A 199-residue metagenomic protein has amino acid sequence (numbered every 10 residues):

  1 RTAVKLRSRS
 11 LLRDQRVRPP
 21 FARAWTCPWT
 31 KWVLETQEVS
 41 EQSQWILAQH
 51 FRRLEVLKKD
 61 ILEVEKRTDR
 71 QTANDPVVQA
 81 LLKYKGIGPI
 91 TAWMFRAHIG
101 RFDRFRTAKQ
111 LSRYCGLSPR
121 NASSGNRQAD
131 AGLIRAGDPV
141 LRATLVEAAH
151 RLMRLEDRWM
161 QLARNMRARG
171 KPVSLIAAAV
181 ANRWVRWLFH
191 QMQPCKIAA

Functional and structural regions predicted by a protein language model:
R1-A80: Glycine-rich, often acidic, oxyanion-interacting loops/wings at catalytic, nucleic-acid, or phospho-protein interfaces
V4-R7, I61-L62, G100-R104, H150-R158 (+1 more regions): Short helix-capping/linker segments at secondary-structure and domain boundaries
R7, L11, M94, T144 (+2 more regions): Amphipathic alpha-helical segments in well-ordered regions
R7-R13, F21-W25, T68, S124-R127 (+3 more regions): Short coil/turn segments at secondary-structure boundaries
R13, V17-E35, D103, C115 (+3 more regions): HhH-family (HhH-GPD) DNA N-glycosylase catalytic core used in base-excision repair
A80-K83, P89-R169, V173: Phosphate-backbone recognition surface of nucleic-acid-processing proteins
N126-R127, L162-A199: Low-complexity, acidic/Ser/Thr- and charged residue-rich accessory regions of DNA metabolism proteins
